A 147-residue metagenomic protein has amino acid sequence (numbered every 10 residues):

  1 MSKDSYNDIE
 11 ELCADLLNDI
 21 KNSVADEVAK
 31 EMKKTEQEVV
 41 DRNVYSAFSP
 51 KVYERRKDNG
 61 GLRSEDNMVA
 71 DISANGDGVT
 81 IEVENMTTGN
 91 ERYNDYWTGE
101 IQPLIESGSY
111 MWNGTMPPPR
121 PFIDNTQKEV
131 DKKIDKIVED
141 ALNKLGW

Functional and structural regions predicted by a protein language model:
M1-T80, Q102-W147: Short, Lys/Arg-rich flexible segments
G76-G99: Mid-chain, well-packed structural core segment of small domains
